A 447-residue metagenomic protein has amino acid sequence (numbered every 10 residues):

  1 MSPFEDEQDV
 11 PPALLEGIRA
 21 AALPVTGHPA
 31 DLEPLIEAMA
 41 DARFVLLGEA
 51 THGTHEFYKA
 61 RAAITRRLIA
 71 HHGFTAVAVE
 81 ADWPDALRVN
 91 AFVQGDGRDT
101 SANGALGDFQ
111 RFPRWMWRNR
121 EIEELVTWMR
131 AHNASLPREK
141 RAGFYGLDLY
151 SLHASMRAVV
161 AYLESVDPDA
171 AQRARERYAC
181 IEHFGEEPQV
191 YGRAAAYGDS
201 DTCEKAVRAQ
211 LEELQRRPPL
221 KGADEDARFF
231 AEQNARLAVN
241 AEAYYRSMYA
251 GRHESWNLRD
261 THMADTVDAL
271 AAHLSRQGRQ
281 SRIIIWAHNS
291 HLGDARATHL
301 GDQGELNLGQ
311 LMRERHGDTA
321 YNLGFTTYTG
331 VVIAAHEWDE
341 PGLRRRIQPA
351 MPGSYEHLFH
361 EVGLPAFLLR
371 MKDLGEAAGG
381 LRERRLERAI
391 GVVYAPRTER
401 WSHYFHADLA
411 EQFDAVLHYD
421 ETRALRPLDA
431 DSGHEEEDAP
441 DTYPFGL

Functional and structural regions predicted by a protein language model:
M1-L447: Structured catalytic-domain cores with a bias toward divalent-metal coordination
